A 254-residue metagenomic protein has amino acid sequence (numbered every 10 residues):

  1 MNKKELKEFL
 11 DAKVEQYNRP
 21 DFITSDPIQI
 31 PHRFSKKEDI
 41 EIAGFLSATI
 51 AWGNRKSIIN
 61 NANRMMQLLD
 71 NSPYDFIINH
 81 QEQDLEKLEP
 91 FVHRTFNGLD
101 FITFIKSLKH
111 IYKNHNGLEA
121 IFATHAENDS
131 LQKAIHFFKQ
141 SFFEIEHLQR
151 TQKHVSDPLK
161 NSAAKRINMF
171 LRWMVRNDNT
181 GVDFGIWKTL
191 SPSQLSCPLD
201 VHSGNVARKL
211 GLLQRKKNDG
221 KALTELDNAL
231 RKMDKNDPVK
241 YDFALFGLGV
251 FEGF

Functional and structural regions predicted by a protein language model:
M1-F254: HhH-family (HhH-GPD) DNA N-glycosylase catalytic core used in base-excision repair
